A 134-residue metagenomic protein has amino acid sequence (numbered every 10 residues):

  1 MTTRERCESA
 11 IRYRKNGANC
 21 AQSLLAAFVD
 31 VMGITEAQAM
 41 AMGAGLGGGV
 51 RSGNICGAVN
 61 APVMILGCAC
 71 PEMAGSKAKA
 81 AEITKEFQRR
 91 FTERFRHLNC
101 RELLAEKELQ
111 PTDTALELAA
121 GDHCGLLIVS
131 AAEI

Functional and structural regions predicted by a protein language model:
M1, L25-G43, R101-K107: Acidic-glycine-rich active-site phosphate/pyrophosphate-binding loop
M1-R14: Polybasic, low-complexity association/targeting segments
C20, C56, C100: Short cysteine clusters
V31-A41, C68-E86: Phosphate-handling active-site elements
G45-G53: Transmembrane alpha-helix interface/packing and boundary motifs in multi-pass membrane proteins, characterized by
I55-A61: Transmembrane helix boundary and interhelical junction motifs in multipass membrane proteins
A61-A69: DPxDG-like acidic metal-binding loop motif
K85-I134: C-terminal binding/interaction regions
